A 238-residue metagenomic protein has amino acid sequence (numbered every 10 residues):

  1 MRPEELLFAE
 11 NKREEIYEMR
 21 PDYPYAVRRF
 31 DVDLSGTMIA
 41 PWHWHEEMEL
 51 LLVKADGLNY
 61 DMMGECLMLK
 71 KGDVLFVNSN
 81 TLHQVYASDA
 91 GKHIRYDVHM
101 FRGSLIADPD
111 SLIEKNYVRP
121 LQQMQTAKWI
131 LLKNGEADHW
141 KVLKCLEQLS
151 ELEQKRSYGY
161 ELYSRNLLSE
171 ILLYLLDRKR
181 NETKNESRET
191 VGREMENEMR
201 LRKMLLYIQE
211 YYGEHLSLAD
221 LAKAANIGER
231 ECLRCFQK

Functional and structural regions predicted by a protein language model:
R2-D31, L82-E151, D177, N181-E182: A hydrophobic/aromatic-rich effector-binding and dimerization subdomain of bacterial HTH-type transcriptional regulators
Y17-M19, L34-E46: Short beta-strand/loop turn elements enriched in aromatics
H43-Y60, F76: Short, conserved beta-strand element in jelly-roll/cupin
K54, L143-Q154, L205, Q209-G213: Regular secondary-structure segments
G64-S79: Short acidic-glycine-tyrosine-enriched beta hairpin
E136-W140, E153-E170: All-alpha amphipathic helical-bundle segments outside canonical DNA-binding/catalytic cores that form hydrophobic
D138-K141, R193-M204: N-terminal positioning helix adjacent to the helix-turn-helix/winged-helix DNA-binding module
Y174-N181, T190, K203-K238: Basic/polar phosphate-binding segments, predominantly the helix-turn-helix DNA-binding elements of transcriptional
